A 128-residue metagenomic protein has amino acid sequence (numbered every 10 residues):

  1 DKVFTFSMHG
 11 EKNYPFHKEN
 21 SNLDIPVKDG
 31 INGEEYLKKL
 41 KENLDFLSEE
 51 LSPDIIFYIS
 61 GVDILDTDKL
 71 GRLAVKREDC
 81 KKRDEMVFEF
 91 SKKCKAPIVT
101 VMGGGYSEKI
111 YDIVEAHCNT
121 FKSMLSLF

Functional and structural regions predicted by a protein language model:
D1-F128: A general "terminal functional-core" signal
